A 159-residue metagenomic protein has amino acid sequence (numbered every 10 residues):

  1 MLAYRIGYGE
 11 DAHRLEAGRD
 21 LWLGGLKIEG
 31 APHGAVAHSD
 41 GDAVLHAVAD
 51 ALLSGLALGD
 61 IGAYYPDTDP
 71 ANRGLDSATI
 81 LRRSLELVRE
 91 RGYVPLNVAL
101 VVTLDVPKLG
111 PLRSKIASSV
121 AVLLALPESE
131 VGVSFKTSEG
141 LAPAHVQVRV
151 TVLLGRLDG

Functional and structural regions predicted by a protein language model:
A3-D11: Short amphipathic
A12-E29, A121-S129: Acidic-glycine-rich active-site phosphate/pyrophosphate-binding loop
I28-S39, D67-N72, S138-G140: A short glycine/serine-rich beta->alpha loop
V44, V48, L52: Active-site His/Glu-centered metal-binding helix of metallohydrolases
A51-V94, D105: Glycine- and Gly-Pro-enriched alpha-helical subdomains that act as flexible, kink-prone "lid/hinge" or packing modules
A99-K108, L112-P143: Short, conserved loop-to-beta-strand elements that form functional interface hotspots
G140-G159: C-terminal edge-of-domain segments
